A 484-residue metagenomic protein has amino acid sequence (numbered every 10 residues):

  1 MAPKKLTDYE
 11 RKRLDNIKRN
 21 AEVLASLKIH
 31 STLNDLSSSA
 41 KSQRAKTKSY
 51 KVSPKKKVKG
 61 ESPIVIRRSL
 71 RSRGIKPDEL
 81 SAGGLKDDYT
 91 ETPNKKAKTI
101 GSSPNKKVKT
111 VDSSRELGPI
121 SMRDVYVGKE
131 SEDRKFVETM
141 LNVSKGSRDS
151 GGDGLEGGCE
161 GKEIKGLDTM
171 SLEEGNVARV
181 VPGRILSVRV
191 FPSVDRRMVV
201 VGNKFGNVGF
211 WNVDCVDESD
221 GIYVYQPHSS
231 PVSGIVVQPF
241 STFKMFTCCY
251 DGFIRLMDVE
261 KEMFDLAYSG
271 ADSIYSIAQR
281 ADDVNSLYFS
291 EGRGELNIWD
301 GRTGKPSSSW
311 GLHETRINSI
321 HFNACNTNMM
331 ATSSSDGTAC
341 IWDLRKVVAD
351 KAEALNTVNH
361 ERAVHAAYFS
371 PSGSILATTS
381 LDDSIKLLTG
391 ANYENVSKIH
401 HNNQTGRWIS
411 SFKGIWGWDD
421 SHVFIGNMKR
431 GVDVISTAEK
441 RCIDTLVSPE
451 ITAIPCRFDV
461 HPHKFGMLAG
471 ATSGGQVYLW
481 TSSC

Functional and structural regions predicted by a protein language model:
A2-I185, C484: Intrinsically disordered terminal extensions that flank WD40 beta-propeller domains in eukaryotic WD-repeat scaffold
T169-S171, N207-Y223, F240-T242, C249-S276 (+6 more regions): Per-blade loop-tip surfaces of WD-repeat and WD-like beta-propellers in eukaryotic adaptors/scaffolds
V177-G206: Beta-strand-rich domains and repeat architectures in extracellular enzymes and scaffolds, especially beta-propellers
G183-V190, S230-V237, D272-R280, T315-F322 (+3 more regions): Canonical WD40 repeat/beta-propeller blade segments in eukaryotic WD-repeat proteins
R189-R196, V236-T242, C248, A278-V284 (+7 more regions): Loop/turn segments within WD40 beta-propeller blades
G202-F205, C248-D251, S290-R293, S333-D336 (+3 more regions): Conserved strand-to-loop turn within each blade of WD40 beta-propeller repeats
S370-I375, T379-L387, E394, N402-T437: Loop/turn-rich, solvent-exposed surfaces of beta-rich toroidal or solenoidal domains
V432-C484: C-terminal interaction modules of eukaryotic adaptor/scaffold proteins
